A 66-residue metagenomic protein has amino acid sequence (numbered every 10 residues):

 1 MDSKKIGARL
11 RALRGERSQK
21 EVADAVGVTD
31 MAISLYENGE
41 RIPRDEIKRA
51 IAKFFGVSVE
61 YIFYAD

Functional and structural regions predicted by a protein language model:
M1-E16, Y64: A short, Lys/Arg-rich alpha-helix, primarily the initiator
L10, Q19, K48: Generic structural marker for isolated residues within well-ordered, non-membrane alpha-helices of soluble domains
E16-L35: Short alpha-helical DNA-recognition segment
E16-S18, P43-E46: Residue-level signal for the short linker/turn that defines the boundary of a DNA-recognition helix
T29-A32, R44, S58: Short coil turns linking two alpha-helices in DNA-binding domains
L35, Y64-A65: Phosphate-coordinating loops and pocket residues in cytosolic domains that bind phosphorylated ligands
E46-Y61: DNA major-groove recognition helix of helix-turn-helix/homeodomain DNA-binding modules
